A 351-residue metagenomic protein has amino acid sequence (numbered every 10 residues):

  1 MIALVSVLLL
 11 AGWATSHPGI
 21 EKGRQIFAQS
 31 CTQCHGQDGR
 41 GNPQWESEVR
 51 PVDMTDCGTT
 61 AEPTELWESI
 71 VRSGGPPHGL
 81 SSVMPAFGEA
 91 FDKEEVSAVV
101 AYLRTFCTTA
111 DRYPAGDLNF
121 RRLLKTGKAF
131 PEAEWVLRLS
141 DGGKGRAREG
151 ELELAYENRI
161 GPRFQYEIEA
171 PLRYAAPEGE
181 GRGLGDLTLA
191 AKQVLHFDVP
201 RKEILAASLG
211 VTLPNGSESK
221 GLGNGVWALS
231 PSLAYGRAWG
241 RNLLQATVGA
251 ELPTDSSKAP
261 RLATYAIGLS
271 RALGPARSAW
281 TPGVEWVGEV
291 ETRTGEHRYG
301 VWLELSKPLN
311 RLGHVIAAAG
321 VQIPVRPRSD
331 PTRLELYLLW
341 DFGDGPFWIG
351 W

Functional and structural regions predicted by a protein language model:
M1-P18, Y102-A115, L123, A129-P131: Post-cleavage N-terminal segment of exported redox proteins
A11-I26, N42: Electrostatic cytochrome c docking/interface patches
G19-K22, F27, P63, W67 (+2 more regions): Stable alpha-helical elements in mature extracytoplasmic
G23-D38, M84, V99-L103: The canonical Cys-X-X-Cys-His
Q37-G41, G74, H78, R163: A short secondary-structure junction motif
Q44-E46: Conserved catalytic-core motifs of eukaryotic protein kinase domains, centered on the activation segment
E48-T105: Extracytoplasmic electron-transfer domains, predominantly the class I c-type cytochrome c fold
E94, A110-W351: Transmembrane beta-barrel domains of Gram-negative outer membranes and organellar outer membranes
